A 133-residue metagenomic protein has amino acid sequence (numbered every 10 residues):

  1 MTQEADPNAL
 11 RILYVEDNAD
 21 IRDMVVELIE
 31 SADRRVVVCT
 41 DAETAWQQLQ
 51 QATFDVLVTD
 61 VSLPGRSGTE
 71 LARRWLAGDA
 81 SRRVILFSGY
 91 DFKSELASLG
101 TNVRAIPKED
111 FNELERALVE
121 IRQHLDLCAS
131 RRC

Functional and structural regions predicted by a protein language model:
M1-L13, R104, D110-C133: Non-catalytic signal-transmission and effector/linker regions of two-component phosphorelay proteins
N18-V37: Two-component/phosphorelay signaling modules centered on CheY-like receiver
V38-V56, R116: Acidic, metal-coordinating helix/loop segments flanking the phosphotransfer/catalytic sites of two-component signaling
D41, S67-E70: Acidic catalytic/metal-coordinating carboxylates
D60: Active-site residues of response regulator receiver
P64: The feature encodes the CheY-like receiver
T69-S81: Short amphipathic alpha-helix used as the core "switch/output" element in two-component signaling
